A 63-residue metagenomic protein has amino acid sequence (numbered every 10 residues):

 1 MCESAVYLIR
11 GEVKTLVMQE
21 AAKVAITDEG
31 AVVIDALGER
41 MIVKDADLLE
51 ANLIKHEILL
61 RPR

Functional and structural regions predicted by a protein language model:
C2-R63: Compact, glycine-rich, soluble single-domain proteins
